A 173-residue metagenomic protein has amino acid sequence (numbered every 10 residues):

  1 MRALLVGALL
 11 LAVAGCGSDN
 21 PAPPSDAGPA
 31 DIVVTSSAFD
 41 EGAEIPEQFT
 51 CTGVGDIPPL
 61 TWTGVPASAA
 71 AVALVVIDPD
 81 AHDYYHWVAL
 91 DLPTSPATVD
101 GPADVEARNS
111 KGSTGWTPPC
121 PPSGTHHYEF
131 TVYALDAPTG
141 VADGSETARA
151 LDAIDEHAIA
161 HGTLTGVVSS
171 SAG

Functional and structural regions predicted by a protein language model:
R2-V6, A12-G173: N-terminus-centered regions that define maturation/targeting leaders and the start of the first functional domain
